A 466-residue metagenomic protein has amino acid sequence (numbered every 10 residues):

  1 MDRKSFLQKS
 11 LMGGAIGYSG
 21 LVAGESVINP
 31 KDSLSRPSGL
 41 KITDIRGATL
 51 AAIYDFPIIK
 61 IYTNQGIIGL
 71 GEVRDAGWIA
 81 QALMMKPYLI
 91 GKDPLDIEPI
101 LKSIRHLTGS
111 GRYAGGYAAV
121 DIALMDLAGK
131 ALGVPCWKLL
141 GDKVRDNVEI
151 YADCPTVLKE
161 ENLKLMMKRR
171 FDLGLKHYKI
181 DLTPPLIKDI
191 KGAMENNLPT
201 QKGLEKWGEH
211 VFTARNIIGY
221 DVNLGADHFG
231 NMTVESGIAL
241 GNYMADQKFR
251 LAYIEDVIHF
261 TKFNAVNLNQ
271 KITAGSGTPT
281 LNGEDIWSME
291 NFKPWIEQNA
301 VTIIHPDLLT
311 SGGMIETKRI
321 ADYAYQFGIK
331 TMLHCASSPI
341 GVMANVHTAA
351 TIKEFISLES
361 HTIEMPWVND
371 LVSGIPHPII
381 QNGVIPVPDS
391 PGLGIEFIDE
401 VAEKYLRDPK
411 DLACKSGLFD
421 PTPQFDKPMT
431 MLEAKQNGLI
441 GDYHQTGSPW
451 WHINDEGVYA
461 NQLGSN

Functional and structural regions predicted by a protein language model:
R3-V27: N-terminal export signals
L11-G17, S35-L50, I320, S337-N466: Flexible C-terminal active-site loop/helix
G20-I53, I59-I61, I68: C-terminal segment of N-terminal export signals and the immediately downstream linker at the start of the mature
I45, N64-V134, D426-T430, A434-G438 (+1 more regions): Metal- or metallocofactor-binding catalytic centers and their adjacent structured scaffolds across diverse enzyme
I79, L83, K92-D96, I258 (+2 more regions): Shared catalytic-loop signature of beta/alpha-barrel
D121-V157, L173: Glycine-rich, aromatic-flanked loop segments that form ligand/cofactor-binding clefts across common enzyme folds
N147-Y151, P155-K271: Metal-dependent enolase-superfamily TIM-barrel catalytic cores that perform enediolate-based chemistry
